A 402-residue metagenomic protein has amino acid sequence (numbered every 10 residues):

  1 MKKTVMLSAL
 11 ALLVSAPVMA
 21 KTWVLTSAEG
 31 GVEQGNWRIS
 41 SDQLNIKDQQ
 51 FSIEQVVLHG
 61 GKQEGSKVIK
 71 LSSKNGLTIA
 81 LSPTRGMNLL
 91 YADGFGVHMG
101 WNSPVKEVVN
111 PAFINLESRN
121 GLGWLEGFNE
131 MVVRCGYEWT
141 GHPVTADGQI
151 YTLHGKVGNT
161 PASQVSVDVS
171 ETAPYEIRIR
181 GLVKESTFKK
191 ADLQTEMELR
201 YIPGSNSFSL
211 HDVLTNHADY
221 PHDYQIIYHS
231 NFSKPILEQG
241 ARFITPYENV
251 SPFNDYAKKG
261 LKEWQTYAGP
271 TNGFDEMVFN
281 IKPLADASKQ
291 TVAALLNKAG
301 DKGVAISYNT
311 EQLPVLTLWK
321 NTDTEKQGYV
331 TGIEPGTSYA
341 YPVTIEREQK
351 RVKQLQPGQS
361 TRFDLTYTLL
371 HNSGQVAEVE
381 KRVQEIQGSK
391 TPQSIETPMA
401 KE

Functional and structural regions predicted by a protein language model:
M1-L7: Bacterial N-terminal signal peptides that target proteins for export
L10-A11: Short, linear, compositionally biased motifs with a strong N-terminal bias
S15-P17: N-terminal signal peptide c-region/cleavage motif recognized by signal peptidases
A20-S209, P221, F232-P270, K282-E402: Surface-exposed acidic/polar loop and edge beta-strand patches at domain peripheries
I226-F232: Surface-exposed beta-strand/loop patches in extracellular or lumenal glycoproteins
